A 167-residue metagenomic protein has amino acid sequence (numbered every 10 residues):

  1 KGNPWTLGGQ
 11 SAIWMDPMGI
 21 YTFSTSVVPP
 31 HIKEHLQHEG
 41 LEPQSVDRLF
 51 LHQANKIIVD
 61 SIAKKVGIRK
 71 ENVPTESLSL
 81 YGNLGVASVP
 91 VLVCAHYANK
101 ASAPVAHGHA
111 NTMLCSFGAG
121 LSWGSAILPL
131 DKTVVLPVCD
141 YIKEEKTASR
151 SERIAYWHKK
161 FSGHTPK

Functional and structural regions predicted by a protein language model:
K1-L78, V134-K167: Hydrophobic pocket-lining "lid/loop/helix" segments that shape and contact the acyl-thioester
P17-G19, S24-V27, G85-S88, L121 (+1 more regions): Solvent-exposed, flexible loop/coil residues
H31-I32, I62, V89-H96: Buried hydrophobic packing segments
N55-I57, Y81, A119-L121: Short Gly/Pro-enriched loop/turn and capping motifs at secondary-structure junctions
P74-S88, C115-S116: Cysteine-centered functional microenvironments
P90-K167: Conserved beta-strand-centric core segments of catalytic alpha/beta enzyme folds
